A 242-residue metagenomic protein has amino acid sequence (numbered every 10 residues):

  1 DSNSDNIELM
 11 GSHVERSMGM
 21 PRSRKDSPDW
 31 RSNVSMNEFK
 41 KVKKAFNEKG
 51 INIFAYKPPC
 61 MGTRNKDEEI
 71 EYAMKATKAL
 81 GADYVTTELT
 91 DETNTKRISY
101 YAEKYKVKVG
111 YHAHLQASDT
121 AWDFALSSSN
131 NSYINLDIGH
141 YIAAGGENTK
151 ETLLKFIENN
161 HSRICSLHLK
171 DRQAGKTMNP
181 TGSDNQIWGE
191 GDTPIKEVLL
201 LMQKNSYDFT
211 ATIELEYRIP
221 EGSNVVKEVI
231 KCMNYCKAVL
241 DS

Functional and structural regions predicted by a protein language model:
D1, N6, A45, K49-Y133 (+1 more regions): Active-site acidic/histidine proton-transfer and metal-coordination neighborhood in alpha/beta enzyme cores
D1-N6, G11-H13, W122, S127-S242: Histidine-acidic metal/acid-base catalytic patches
E8-K41: Glycine-rich, proline-tolerant flexible connector loops at the mouths of alpha/beta enzymes
H13-V14, P28-W30, P59-T63, L89-T90 (+3 more regions): Short histidine/acidic/glycine/proline-rich micro-motifs that form metal- and phosphate-coordinating active-site loops
S27-N33, K57-G62, D83, H140 (+1 more regions): The substrate-binding groove and active-site-proximal loops of carbohydrate-active enzymes, especially glycoside
P28-F54, S129, I195-V198: Alpha-helix-loop-beta-strand connector modules within alpha/beta enzyme cores
M36-K40, D67-E71, E92-T95, S118-D119 (+2 more regions): Structural motif corresponding to alpha-helix initiation and N-cap regions
V42-N52, L80, Y101, Y105 (+2 more regions): A structural motif corresponding to the C-terminal end of an alpha-helix and its immediate exit/capping segment
